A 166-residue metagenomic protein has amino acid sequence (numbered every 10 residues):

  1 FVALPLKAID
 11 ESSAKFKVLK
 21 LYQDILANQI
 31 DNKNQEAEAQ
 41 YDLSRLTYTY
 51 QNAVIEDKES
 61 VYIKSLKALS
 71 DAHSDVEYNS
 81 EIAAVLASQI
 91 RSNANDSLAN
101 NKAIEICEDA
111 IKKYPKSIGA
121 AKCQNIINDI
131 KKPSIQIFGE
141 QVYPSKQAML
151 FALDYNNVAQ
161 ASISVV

Functional and structural regions predicted by a protein language model:
F1-V166: N-terminal, cleavable Sec-dependent signal peptides of secreted/periplasmic/extracellular proteins
